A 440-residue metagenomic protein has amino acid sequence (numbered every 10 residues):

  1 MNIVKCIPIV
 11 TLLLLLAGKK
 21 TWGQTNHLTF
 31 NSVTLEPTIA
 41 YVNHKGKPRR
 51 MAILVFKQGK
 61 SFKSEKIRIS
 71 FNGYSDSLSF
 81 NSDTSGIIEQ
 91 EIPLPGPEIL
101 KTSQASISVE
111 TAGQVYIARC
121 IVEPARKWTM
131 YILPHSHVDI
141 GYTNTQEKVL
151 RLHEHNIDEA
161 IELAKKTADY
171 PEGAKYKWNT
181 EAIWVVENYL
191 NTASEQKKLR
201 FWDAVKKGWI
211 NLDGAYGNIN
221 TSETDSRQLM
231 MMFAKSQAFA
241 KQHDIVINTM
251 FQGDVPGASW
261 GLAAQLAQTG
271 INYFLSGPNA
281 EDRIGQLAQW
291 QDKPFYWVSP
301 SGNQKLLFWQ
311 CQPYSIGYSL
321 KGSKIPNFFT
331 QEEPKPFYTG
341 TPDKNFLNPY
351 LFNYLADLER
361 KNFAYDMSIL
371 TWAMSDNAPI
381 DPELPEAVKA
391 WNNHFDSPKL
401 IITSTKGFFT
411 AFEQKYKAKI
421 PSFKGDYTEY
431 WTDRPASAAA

Functional and structural regions predicted by a protein language model:
M1-T25: Bacterial Sec-dependent N-terminal signal peptides
T25-A440: Catalytic-domain carbohydrate-binding cleft regions of carbohydrate-active enzymes
